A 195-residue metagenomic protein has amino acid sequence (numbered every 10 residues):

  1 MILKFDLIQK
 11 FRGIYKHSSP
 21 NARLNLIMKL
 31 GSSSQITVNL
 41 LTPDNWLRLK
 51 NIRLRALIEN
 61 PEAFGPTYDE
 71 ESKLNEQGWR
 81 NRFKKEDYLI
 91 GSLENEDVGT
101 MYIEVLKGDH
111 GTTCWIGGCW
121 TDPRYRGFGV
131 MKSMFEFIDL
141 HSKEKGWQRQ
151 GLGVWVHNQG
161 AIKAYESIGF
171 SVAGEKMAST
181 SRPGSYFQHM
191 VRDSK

Functional and structural regions predicted by a protein language model:
L7-D44, N51, R55, D193-K195: Conserved N-terminal entry element of GNAT/NAT acetyltransferase domains
T37, W115-G117, Q150: Conserved Rossmann-like nucleotide-binding pocket used by diverse enzymes that bind dinucleotide cofactors
P43-N51, R55-R124, F135-F137, H141 (+1 more regions): Acetyl-CoA-dependent GNAT
D109, G118, D122-E136, K143-K145 (+2 more regions): Conserved glycine-rich acetyl-CoA-binding loop
Q148, W155-I162, S167-I168, G174-K195: C-terminal "cap" of GNAT-fold acetyltransferases
